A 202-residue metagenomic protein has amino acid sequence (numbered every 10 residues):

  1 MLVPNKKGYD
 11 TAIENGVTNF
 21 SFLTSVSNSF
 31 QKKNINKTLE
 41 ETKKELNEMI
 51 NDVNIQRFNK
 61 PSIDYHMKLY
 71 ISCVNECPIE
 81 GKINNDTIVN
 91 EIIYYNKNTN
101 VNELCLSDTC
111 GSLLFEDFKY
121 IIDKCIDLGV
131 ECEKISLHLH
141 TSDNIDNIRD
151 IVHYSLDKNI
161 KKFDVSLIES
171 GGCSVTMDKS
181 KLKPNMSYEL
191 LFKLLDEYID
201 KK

Functional and structural regions predicted by a protein language model:
M1-K202: Catalytic cores and adjacent flexible loops of soluble metabolic enzymes that perform enolate/carbanion chemistry on
